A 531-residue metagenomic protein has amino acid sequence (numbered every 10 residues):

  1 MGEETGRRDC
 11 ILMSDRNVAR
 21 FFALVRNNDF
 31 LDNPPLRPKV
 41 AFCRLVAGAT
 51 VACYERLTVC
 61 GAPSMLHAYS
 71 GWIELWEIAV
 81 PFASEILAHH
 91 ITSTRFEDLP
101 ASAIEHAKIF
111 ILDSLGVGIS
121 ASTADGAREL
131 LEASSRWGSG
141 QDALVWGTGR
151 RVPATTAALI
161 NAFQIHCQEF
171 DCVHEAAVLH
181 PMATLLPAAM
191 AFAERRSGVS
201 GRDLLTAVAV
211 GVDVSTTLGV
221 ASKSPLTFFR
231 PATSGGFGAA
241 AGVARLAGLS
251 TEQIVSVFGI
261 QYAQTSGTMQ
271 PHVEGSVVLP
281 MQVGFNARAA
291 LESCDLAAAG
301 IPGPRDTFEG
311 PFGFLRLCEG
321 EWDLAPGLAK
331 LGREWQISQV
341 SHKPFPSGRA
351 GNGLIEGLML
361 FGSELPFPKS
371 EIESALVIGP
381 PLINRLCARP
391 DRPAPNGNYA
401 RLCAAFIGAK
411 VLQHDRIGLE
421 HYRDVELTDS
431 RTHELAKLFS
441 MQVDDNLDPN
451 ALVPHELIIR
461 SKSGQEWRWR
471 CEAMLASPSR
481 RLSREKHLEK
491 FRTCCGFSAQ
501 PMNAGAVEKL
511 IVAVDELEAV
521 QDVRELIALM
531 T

Functional and structural regions predicted by a protein language model:
E3-C10, S14-A19, V25-R26, P34-P38 (+2 more regions): A cross-taxon signal for low-complexity, glycine/charged-rich
C60-A79: Short, Lys/Arg-enriched N-terminal segments with co-localized hydrophobic residues within the first ~10-30 amino acids
L75-V178, V278-R288, D295-T531: Terminal-appendage/accessory-domain detector
R150-E169, D203-L218, Q253-T265, R316-L317: Short, charged, amphipathic alpha-helices and their helix-cap/turn boundaries
Q168-L218: Hydrophobic alpha-helical hairpins/lids featuring a short glycine-rich hinge
A177-A183, D203-V208, S224-G236, L279-F285 (+2 more regions): Active-site nucleophile and cofactor-binding loops and adjacent substrate-binding regions of central metabolic enzymes
L185-P187, A191, R230-L246, S256-P326: Amphipathic alpha-helical interface segments
R196-L205, G248-V255, G303-D306: Structural helix-adjacent loops and short alpha-helical linkers that scaffold large soluble proteins
